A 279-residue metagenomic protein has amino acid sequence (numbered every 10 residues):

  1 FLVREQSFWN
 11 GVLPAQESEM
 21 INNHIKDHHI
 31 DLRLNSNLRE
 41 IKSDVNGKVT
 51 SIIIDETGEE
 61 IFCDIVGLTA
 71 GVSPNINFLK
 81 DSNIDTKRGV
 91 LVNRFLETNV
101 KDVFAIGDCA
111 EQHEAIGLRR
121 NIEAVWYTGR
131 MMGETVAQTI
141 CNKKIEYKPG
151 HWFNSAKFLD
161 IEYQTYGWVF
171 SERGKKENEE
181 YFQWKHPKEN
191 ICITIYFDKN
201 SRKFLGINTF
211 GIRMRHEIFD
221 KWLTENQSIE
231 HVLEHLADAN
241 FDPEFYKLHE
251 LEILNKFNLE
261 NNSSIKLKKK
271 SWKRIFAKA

Functional and structural regions predicted by a protein language model:
F1-E40, V125, G129, Y147-S155 (+1 more regions): Rossmann-like dinucleotide-binding cores of NAD(P)H-dependent redox enzymes
L2, R33, G67, F104-I106 (+1 more regions): Hydrophobic/aromatic beta-strand patches that form the interior of the parallel beta-sheet core in alpha/beta enzyme
E40-K48: Feature captures the FAD/FMN-dependent oxidoreductase FAD-binding
D44-V45, E56, D198-K203: Short acidic-glycine loop/turn motifs at beta-strand connectors
K48-I53, E59-T135, S228-A237: FAD-site-proximal beta/loop scaffold in flavoenzymes
C109-R213, K270-K278: Mid-to-C-terminal Rossmann-like scaffold of FAD/NAD(P)H-dependent oxidoreductases
H186-E252, F257: C-terminal auxiliary extensions adjacent to catalytic cores
P243-A279: An exposure/low-complexity boundary signal
